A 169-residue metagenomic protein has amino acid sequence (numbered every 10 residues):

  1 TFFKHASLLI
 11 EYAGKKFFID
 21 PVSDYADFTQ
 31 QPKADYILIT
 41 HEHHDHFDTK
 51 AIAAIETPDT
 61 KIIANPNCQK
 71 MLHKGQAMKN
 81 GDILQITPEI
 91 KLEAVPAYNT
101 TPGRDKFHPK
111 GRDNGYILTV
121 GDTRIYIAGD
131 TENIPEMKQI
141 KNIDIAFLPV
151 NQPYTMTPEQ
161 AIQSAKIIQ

Functional and structural regions predicted by a protein language model:
T1-P32, A77-K141, P153-M156: Core dinuclear metal-dependent hydrolase active-site scaffold
L9, H46, K70-L72, P135-E136: Phosphate- and divalent-cation-binding pockets in alpha/beta enzyme and binding domains that engage nucleotide-derived
K15, T57-K61, Q169: A short helix->loop->beta-strand "cap" motif at the edges of active sites that frequently abuts
S23-C68, N142-F147: Active-site metal-binding motif and surrounding structural segment of the metallo-beta-lactamase
H41, D105, V150: Generic anion/oxyanion-binding catalytic loop in active/binding sites
T49-E56, G115, M137-K138, A161-A165: Short amphipathic alpha-helical segments and helix-helix/interface helices
I63, N133-Q169: Cap/insert and terminal regions of metallo-dependent hydrolase folds
A64-P66, K70-G81: Functional beta-strand-loop-alpha-helix junction segments that form "active/interaction loops" within catalytic
